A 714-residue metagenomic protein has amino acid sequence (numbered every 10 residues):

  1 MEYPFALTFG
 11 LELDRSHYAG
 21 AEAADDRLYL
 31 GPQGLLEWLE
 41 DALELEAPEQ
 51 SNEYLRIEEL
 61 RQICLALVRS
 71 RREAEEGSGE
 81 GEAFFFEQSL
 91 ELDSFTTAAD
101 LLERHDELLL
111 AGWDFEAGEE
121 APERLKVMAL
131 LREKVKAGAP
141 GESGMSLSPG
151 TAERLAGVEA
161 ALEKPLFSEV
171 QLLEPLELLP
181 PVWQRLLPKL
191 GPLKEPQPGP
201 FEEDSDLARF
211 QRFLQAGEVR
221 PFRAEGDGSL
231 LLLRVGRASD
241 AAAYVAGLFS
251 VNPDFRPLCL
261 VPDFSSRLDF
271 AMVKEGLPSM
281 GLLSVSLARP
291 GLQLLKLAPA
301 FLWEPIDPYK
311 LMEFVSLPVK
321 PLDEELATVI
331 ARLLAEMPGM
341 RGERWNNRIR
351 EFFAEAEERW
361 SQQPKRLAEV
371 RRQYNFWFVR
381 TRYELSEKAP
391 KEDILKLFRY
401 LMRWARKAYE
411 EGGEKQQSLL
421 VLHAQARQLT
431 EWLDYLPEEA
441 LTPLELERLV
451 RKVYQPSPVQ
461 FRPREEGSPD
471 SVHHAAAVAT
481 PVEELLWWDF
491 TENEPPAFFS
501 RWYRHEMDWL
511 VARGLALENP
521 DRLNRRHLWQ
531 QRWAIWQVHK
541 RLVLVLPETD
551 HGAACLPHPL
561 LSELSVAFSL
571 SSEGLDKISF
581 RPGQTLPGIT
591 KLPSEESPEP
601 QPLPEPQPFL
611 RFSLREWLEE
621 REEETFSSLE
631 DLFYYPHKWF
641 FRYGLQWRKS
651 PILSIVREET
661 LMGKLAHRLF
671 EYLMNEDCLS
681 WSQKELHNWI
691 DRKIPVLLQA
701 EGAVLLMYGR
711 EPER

Functional and structural regions predicted by a protein language model:
M1-A512, P651-M662, F670, M674-R714: Nucleic acid-machinery interaction/catalytic patches
P48, R71, S78-S89, P547 (+1 more regions): Acidic metal-coordinating catalytic centers involved in nucleic-acid phosphodiester chemistry
G236-R237, H474, W488-T491, Q537 (+5 more regions): Structured loops at beta-to-helix junctions and adjacent beta-edge loops in soluble globular domains
P253, S565-E676: C-terminal, charged and often intrinsically disordered regions of DNA end-processing helicases and nucleases
G276-M280, L287, G291, T491-E494 (+1 more regions): C-terminal, active-site-flanking charged/polar segments
A479, A534, A666: Hydrophobic, well-ordered secondary-structure elements that form the walls of internal hydrophobic environments
A516-L517, E616: A short, charged helix-loop
L517-E573: C-terminal accessory regions
